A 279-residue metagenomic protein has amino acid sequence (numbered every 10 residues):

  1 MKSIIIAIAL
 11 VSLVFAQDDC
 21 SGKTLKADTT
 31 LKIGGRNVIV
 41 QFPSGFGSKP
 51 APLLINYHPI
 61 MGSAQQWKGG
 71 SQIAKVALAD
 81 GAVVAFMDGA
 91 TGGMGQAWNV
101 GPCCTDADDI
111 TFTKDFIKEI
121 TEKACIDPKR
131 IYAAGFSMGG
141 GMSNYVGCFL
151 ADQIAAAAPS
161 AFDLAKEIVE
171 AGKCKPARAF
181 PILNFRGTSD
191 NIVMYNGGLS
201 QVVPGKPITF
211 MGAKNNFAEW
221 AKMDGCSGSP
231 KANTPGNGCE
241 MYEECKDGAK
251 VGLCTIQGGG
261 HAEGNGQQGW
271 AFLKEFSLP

Functional and structural regions predicted by a protein language model:
S3-I4, L13-L53, Q65-Q66, A79 (+8 more regions): A domain-start/cap signature at the N-terminus of enzymes
A51, H58-S63, G259: Active-site glycine-rich loops that stabilize anionic/oxyanionic intermediates across multiple enzyme folds
N56-P59, F86, T255: Structural cue for short, hydrophobic secondary-structure segments
A64-I73: The serine-hydrolase catalytic nucleophile loop
D88-D108: Cap/lid segment of the alpha/beta-hydrolase catalytic domain
P102-C125, Y145: Alpha/beta-hydrolase active-site loop
C125-S137: Alpha/beta-hydrolase fold nucleophile elbow
N184-R186, D190: Short beta-strand/loop motif that positions the catalytic acidic residue of the alpha/beta-hydrolase fold
